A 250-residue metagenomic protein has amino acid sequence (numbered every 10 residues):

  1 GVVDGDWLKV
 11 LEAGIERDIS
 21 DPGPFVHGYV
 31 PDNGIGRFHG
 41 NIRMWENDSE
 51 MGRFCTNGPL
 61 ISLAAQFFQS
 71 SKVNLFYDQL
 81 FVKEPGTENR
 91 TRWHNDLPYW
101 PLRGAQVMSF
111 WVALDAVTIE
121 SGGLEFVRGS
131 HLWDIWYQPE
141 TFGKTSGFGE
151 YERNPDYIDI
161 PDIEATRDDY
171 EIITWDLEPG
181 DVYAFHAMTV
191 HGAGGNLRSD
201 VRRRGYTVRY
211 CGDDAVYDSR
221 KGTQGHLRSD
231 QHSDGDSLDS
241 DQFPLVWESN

Functional and structural regions predicted by a protein language model:
G1-W93, P98-P101, S237, D241: Non-heme Fe(II)-dependent double-stranded beta-helix
F25-V30, W136, E140-F142, P179-A184 (+1 more regions): Non-heme Fe(II)/2-oxoglutarate
L60, S70, P85-T87, V117-I119 (+3 more regions): Short, charged/polar surface micro-motifs in flexible loops or helix N-caps
F68, N95-V107, Y170, L177 (+1 more regions): A short beta-loop-beta micro-motif enriched in histidine and acidic residues
Q79, N95, V112-A116, R128: Short, structured patches in soluble enzyme cores that scaffold and shape functional sites
T87, R92-N95, G104, E120-F126 (+2 more regions): A short secondary-structure junction signal
P101-I119, D176-P179, A184, R209-D213: Short, conserved beta-strand element in jelly-roll/cupin
I119-V190: Double-stranded beta-helix
